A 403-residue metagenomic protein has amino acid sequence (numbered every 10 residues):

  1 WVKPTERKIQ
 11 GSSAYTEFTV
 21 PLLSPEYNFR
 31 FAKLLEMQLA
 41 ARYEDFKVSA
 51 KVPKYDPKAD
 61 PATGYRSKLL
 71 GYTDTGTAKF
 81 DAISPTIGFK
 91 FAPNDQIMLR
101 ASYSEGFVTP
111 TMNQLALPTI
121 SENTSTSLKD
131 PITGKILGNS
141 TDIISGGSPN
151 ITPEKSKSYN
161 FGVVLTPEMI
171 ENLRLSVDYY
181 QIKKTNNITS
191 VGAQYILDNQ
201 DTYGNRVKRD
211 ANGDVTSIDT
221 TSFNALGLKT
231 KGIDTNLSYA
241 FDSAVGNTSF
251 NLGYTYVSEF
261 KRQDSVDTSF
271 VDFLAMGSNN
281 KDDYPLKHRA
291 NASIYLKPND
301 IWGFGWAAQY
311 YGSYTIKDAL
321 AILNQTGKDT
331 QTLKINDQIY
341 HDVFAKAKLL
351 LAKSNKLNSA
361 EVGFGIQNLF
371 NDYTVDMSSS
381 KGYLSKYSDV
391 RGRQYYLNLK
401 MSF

Functional and structural regions predicted by a protein language model:
V2-T133, D142-I170, D178-I182: Structural signature of Gram-negative outer-membrane beta-barrels, strongest in the C-terminal barrel of TonB-dependent
P4-I9, I218-D234, F241-I339, D389-R391: C-terminal extracellular loops and terminal segments of Gram-negative outer membrane beta-barrel proteins
T5, S104, S121, T133 (+7 more regions): C-terminal beta-signal and terminal closure region of outer-membrane beta-barrel proteins
K8-A14, K79-I83, S145, K155-Y159 (+5 more regions): Residues that define the transmembrane beta-barrel architecture of outer-membrane proteins
L23-L35, Q96, E168-R174, D242-F250 (+3 more regions): Short loop/turn motifs that connect adjacent beta-strands in outer-membrane beta-barrel proteins
S49-T77, L117-G147, Q194-I218, D264-N279 (+1 more regions): Solvent-exposed loop segments that connect transmembrane elements
S148, T152, S176-S249, Y396: Outer membrane beta-barrel strand-and-loop segments of large Gram-negative receptors, especially TonB-dependent
S258-K261, N299-I301, Q309-I322, A347-F403: C-terminal beta-signal and adjacent terminal beta-strands/loops of Gram-negative outer-membrane beta-barrel proteins
